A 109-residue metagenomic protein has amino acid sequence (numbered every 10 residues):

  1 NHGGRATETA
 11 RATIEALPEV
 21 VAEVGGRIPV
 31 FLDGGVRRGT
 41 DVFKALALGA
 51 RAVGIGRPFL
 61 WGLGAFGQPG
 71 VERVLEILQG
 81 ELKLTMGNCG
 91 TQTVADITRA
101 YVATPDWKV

Functional and structural regions predicted by a protein language model:
N1-R11, L60-L63: Glycine-rich, proline-tolerant flexible connector loops at the mouths of alpha/beta enzymes
E15-L32, R37-V109: Alpha/beta catalytic cores of nucleotide-metabolism and tRNA/nucleoside-modifying enzymes
